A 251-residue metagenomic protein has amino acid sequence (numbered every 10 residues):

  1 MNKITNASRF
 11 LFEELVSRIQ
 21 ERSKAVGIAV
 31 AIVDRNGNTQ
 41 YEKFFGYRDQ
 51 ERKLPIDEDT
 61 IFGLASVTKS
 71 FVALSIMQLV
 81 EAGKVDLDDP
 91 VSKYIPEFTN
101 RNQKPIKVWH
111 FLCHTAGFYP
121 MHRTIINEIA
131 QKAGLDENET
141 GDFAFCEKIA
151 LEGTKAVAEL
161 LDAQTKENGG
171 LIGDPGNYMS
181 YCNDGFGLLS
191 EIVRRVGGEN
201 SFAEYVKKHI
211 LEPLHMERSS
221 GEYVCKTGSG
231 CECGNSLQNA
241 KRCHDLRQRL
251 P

Functional and structural regions predicted by a protein language model:
I4-L64, K84-D86, D162-G170, Y223-T227: Short, conserved catalytic-motif segment at the N-terminal edge
S8, F12, L87, K104 (+5 more regions): Stable alpha-helical elements in mature extracytoplasmic
A25-I28, N36, I106-W109, E217-R218: Loop/turn elements at helix/coil->beta-strand transitions in domains of secreted/extracellular proteins
D49-N183, N200: Active-site-proximal loop and beta-strand segments within enzyme catalytic domains
V72-A73, D184-E191, H244: Well-ordered alpha-helical segments within folded domains of soluble proteins
P120-R123, R218-E222: Proline-centered turn/helix-capping motifs that create local helix->coil transitions or kinks
T165, M179, V193, G197-N200 (+2 more regions): Penicillin-binding protein/beta-lactamase superfamily catalytic region
